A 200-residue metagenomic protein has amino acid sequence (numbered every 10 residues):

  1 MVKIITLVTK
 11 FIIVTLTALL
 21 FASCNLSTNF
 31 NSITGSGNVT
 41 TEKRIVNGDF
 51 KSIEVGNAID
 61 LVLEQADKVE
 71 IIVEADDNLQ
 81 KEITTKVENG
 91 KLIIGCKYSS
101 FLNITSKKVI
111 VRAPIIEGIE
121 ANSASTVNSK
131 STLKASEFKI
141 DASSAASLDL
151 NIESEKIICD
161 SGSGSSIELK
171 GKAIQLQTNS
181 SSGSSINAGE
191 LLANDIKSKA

Functional and structural regions predicted by a protein language model:
M1-G162, S166-S181, S185-A200: Intrinsically disordered, low-complexity terminal regions
